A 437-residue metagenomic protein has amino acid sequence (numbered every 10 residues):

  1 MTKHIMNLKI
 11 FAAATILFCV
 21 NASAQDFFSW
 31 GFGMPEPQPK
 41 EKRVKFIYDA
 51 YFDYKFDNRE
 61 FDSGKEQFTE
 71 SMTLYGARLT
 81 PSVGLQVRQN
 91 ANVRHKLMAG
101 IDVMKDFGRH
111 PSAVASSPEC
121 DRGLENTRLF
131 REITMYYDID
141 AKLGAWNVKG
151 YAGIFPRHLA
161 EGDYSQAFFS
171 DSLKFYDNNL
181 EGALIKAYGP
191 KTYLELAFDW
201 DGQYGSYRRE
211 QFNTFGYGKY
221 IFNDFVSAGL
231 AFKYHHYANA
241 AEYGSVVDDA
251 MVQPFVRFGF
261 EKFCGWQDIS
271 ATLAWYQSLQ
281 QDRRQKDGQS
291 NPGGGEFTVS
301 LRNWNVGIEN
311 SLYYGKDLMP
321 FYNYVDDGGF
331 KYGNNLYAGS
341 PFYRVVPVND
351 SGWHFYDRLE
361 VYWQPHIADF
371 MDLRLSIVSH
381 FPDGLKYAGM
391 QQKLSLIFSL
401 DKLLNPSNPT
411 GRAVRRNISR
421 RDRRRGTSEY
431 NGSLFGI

Functional and structural regions predicted by a protein language model:
M1-G31, I185, Q392-K402, S433-I437: Bacterial Sec-dependent N-terminal signal peptides
D26, D53, G76, T134 (+5 more regions): Exposed, low-structure sequence patches enriched in small/polar residues
E36-D62, H95, G150, A271: Transmembrane beta-strand segments of Gram-negative outer membrane beta-barrel proteins
K55-R78, S112, D121-G123: Surface-exposed strand-loop-strand hairpins of Gram-negative outer-membrane beta-barrel proteins
D62-Q67, A115-D121, S165-F168, D199 (+3 more regions): Extracytoplasmic loops and strand-loop junctions of Gram-negative outer membrane beta-barrel proteins
F68, L79-R94, K105-H110: A structured, charge-rich N-terminal accessory region that forms the first stable segment of a protein and links
A91-F107, C120-D201, S311, D317: Outer membrane beta-barrel
P111-L124, Y243-V246, Q285-D287: Short, flexible/disordered intra-domain loops and linkers
